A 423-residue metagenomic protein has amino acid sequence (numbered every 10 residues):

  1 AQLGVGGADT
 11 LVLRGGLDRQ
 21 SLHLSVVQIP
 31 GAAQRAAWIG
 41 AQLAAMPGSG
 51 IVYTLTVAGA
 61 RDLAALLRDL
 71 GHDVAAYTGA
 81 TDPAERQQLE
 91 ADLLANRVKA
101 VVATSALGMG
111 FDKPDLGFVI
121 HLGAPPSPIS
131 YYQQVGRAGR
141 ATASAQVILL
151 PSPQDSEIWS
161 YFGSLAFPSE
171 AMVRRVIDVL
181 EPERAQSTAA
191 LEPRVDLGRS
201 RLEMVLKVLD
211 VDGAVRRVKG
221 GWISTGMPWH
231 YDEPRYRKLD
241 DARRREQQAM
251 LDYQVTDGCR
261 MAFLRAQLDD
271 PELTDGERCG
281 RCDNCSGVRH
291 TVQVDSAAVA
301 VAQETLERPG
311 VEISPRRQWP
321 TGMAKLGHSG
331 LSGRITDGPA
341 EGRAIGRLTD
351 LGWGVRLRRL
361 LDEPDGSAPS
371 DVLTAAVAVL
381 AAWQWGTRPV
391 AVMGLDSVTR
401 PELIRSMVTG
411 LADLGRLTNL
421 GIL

Functional and structural regions predicted by a protein language model:
A1-D178, V215-W222: Helicase motor core with emphasis on the C-terminal RecA-like subdomain
L3-G7, V195, L268, G415: A broad structural signal for alpha-helix termini and local helix breaks/kinks
L22, E304-A391, V398-P401, R405-T409 (+1 more regions): Active-site-facing substrate-recognition patch
I39, L63, V176, V205 (+4 more regions): Generic structural signal for hydrophobic residues
V57-A58, T81, D396-L403: Acidic, metal-coordinating catalytic cores used for nucleic-acid/nucleotide bond scission and strand-transfer chemistry
V74, V173, T188, Q247-Q248 (+2 more regions): Residue-level signal for cytosolic alpha-helical hairpin/rod architecture
V98, I120, A124-Q133, G139-S332: C-terminal accessory region of SF2 helicases/translocases
L150, G394-L395: Conserved beta-strand segments of the P-loop GTPase G domain that flank and frequently precede/overlap
